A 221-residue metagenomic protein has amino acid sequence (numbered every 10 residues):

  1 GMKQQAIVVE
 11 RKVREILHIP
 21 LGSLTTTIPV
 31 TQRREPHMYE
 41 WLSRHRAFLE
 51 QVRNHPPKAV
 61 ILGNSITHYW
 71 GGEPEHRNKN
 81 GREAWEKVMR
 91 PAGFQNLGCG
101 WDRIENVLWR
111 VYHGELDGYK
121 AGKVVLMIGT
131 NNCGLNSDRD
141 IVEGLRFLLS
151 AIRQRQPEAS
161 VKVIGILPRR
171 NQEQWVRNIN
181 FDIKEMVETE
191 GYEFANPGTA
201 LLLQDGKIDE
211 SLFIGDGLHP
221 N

Functional and structural regions predicted by a protein language model:
G1-L62, I66-K87: N-terminal secretory targeting modules
M2-K3, I7, R170-N221: Catalytic His-Asp segment of secreted/periplasmic serine-dependent ester chemistry enzymes
Q4, V8, I61, D102 (+4 more regions): Extracytoplasmic/secreted proteins, especially bacterial periplasmic and envelope-associated proteins
K58-G63, G93-G98, G122-I128, N132 (+2 more regions): Structural recognition of the beta-strand scaffold that forms the well-ordered cores of secreted hydrolase catalytic
A59, L97-G100, D138-L145, Q172-V176 (+1 more regions): Solvent-exposed, acidic/flexible segments
T67, W101, T199: Short, glycine/acidic-enriched loop or turn micro-motifs at the edges of active sites
H68-R90, I104-R146, A151, R155 (+2 more regions): Oxyanion-hole/transition-state-stabilizing segment in secreted/luminal serine hydrolases and related acyltransferases
I152-V161, E185-E193: A structural motif corresponding to the C-terminal end of an alpha-helix and its immediate exit/capping segment
